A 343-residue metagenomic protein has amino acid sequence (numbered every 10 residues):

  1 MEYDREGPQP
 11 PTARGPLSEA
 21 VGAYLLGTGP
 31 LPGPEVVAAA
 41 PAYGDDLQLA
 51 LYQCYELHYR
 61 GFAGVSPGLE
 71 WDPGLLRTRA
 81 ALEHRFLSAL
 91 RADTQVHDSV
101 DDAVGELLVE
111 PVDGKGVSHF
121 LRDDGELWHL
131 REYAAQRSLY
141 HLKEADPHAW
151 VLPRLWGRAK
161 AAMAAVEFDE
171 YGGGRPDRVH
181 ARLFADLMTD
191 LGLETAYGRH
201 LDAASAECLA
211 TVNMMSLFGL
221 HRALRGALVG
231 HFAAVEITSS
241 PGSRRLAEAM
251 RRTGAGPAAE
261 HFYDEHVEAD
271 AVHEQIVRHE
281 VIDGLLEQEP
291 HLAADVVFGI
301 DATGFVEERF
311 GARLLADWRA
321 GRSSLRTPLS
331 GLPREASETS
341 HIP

Functional and structural regions predicted by a protein language model:
M1-P343: Non-heme di-metal
